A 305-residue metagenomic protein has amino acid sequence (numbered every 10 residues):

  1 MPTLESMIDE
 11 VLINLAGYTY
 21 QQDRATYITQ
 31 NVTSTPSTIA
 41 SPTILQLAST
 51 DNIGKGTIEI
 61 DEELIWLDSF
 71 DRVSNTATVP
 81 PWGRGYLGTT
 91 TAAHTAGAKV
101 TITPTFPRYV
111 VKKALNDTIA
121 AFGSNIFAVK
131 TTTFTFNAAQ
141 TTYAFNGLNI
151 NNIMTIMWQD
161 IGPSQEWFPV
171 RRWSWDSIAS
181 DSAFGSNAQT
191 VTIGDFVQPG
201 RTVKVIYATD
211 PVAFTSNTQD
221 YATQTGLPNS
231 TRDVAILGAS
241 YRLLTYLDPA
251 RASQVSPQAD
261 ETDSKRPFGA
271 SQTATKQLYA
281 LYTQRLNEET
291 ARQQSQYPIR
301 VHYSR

Functional and structural regions predicted by a protein language model:
M1-Q21, I102-A128, W158-R305: Internal mixed-charge
P2-A96, S124-L148: Autoprocessing Asn-cyclization modules and mimics
G54-E62, I156, A235-S240: Short hydrophobic/aromatic-rich beta-strand motifs
G56-I58, V100, V203: Generic structural signal for buried aliphatic residues
A96-I102: Extramembrane terminal tails and long inter-domain/linker segments of multi-pass membrane proteins
I153: Conserved catalytic/binding loops enriched for acidic/polar residues
